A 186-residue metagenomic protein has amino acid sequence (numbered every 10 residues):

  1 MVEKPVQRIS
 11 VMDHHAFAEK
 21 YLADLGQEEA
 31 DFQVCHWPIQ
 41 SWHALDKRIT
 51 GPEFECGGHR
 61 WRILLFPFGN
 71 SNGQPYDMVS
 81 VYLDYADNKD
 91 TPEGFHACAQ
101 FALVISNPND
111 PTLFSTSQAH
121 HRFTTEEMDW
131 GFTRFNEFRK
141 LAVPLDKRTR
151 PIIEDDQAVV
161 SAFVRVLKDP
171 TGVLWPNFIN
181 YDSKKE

Functional and structural regions predicted by a protein language model:
M1-E186: Protein/peptide-recognition domains central to ubiquitin and immune signaling
